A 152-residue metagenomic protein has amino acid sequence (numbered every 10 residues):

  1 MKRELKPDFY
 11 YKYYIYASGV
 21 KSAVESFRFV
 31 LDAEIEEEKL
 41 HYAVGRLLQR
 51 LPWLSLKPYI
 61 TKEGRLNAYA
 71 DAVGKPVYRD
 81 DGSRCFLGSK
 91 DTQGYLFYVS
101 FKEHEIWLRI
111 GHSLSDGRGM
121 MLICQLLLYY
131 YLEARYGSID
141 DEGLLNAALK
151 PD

Functional and structural regions predicted by a protein language model:
M1-D152: Non-catalytic N-terminal regions of enzymes
